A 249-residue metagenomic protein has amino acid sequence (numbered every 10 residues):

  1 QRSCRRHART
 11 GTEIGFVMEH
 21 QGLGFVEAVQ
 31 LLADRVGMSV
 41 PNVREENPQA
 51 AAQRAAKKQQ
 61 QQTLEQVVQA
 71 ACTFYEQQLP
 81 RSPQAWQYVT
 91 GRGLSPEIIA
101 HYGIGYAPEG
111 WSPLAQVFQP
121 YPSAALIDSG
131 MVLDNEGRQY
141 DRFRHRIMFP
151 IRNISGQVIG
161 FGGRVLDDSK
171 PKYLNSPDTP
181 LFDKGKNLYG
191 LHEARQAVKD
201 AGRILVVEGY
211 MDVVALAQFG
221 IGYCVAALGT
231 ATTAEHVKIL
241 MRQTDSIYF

Functional and structural regions predicted by a protein language model:
Q1-A124, D128-S129, R146, S176: Non-catalytic accessory segments of DNA primases and related replication-initiation nucleases
G15, I247-F249: Short beta-alpha connecting loops at secondary-structure transitions that line or flank enzyme active sites
Q49-A71, P108-I247: Phosphate-handling DNA/RNA-contact segment within nucleic-acid enzymes
